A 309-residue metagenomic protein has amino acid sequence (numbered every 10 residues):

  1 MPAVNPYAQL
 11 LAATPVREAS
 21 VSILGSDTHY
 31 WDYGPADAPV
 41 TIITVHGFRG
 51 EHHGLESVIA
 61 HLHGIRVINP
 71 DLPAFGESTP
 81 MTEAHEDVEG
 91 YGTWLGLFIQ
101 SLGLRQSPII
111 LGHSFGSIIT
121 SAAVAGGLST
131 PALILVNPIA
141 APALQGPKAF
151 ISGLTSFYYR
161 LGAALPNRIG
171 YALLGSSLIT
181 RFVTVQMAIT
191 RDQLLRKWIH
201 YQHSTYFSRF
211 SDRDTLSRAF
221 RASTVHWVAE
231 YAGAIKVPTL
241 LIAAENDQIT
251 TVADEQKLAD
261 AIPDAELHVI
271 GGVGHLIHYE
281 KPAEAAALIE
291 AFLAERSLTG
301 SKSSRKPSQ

Functional and structural regions predicted by a protein language model:
I23-S26, W31, N69-F115, G146 (+1 more regions): Active-site loop/oxyanion-hole signature of alpha/beta-hydrolase fold enzymes
S26-T79: Conserved HGGG/HGGXW glycine-rich cap/lid loop of the alpha/beta-hydrolase fold
S117-L128, L133: Short glycine-enriched nucleophile-adjacent loop and the immediately C-terminal alpha-helix near the catalytic center
L133-N167: Flexible "cap/lid" loop of the alpha/beta hydrolase fold
I169-A234: Conserved alpha/beta-hydrolase catalytic His-Asp/Glu region
I235, L241-A243: Short beta-strand/loop motif that positions the catalytic acidic residue of the alpha/beta-hydrolase fold
N246-T250: Acidic catalytic loop of the alpha/beta-hydrolase fold
V273-A286: Catalytic histidine-centered segment of alpha/beta-hydrolase-like enzymes
